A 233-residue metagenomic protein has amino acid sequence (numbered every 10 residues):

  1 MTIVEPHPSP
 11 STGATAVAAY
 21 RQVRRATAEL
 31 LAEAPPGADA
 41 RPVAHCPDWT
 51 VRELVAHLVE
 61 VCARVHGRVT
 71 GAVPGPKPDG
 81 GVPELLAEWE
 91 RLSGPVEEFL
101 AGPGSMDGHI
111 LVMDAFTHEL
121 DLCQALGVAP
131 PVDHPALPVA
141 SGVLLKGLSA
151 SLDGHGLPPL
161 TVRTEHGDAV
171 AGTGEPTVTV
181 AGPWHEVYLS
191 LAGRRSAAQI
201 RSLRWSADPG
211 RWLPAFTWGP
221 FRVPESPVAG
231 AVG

Functional and structural regions predicted by a protein language model:
T2-A16, A34-P47, T70-P78, G102-G233: Structured surface interface patches that mediate subunit assembly and partner/cofactor docking
T2-Q22, A26-E29, V65, D79-A87: Soluble acyl-CoA-dependent acyltransferase catalytic core bearing the H(X)4D motif
R24, A28, A32, C62-H66 (+2 more regions): Structural signal for well-ordered, non-membrane alpha-helices
L30-L31, E53, A101: Feature for soluble, non-membrane regions of globular proteins
R52-P76: Conserved alpha-helical segments that form or flank metal/cofactor-binding pockets of metalloenzymes
K77-L92, F99-G104: A short, structured beta-strand-centered segment in the mid-to-C-terminal lobe of catalytic cores from group-transfer
